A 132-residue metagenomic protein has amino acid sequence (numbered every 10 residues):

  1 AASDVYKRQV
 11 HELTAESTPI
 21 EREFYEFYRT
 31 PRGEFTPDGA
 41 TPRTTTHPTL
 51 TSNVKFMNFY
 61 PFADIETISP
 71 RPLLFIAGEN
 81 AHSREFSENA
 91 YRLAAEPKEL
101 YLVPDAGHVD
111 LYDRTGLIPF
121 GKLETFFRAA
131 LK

Functional and structural regions predicted by a protein language model:
A2-Y6: Short, small-residue-biased leader/transition segments that mark boundaries at the very start of proteins
V10-T41: Extended, charge-rich helix/loop segments that form flexible, surface "patches" used to engage negatively charged
P48-I65: Active-site nucleophile elbow and catalytic-triad environment of alpha/beta-hydrolase enzymes
E66-S69, L93-A95: Short, conserved loop/helix-junction motifs that constitute active-site signature segments in enzyme catalytic cores
L74-A77: Short beta-strand/loop motif that positions the catalytic acidic residue of the alpha/beta-hydrolase fold
N80-K98: Conserved loop-alpha-helix segment in the C-terminal half of the alpha/beta-hydrolase fold that carries the catalytic
A95-V109: Catalytic histidine neighborhood in serine/cysteine hydrolases with alpha/beta-hydrolase-type architecture
A106-V109, D113-K132: Catalytic active-site module of serine/aspartate enzymes centered on a nucleophile-bearing elbow/loop
